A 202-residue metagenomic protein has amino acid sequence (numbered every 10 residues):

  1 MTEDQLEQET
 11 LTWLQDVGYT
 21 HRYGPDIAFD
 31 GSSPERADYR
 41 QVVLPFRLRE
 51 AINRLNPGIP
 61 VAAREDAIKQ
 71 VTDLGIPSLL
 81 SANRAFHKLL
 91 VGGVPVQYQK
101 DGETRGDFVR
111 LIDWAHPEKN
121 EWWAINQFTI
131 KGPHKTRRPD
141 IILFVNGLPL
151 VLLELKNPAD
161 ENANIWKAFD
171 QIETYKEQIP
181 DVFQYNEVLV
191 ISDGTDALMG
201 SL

Functional and structural regions predicted by a protein language model:
M1-L202: An alpha-helical interface "stripe"
